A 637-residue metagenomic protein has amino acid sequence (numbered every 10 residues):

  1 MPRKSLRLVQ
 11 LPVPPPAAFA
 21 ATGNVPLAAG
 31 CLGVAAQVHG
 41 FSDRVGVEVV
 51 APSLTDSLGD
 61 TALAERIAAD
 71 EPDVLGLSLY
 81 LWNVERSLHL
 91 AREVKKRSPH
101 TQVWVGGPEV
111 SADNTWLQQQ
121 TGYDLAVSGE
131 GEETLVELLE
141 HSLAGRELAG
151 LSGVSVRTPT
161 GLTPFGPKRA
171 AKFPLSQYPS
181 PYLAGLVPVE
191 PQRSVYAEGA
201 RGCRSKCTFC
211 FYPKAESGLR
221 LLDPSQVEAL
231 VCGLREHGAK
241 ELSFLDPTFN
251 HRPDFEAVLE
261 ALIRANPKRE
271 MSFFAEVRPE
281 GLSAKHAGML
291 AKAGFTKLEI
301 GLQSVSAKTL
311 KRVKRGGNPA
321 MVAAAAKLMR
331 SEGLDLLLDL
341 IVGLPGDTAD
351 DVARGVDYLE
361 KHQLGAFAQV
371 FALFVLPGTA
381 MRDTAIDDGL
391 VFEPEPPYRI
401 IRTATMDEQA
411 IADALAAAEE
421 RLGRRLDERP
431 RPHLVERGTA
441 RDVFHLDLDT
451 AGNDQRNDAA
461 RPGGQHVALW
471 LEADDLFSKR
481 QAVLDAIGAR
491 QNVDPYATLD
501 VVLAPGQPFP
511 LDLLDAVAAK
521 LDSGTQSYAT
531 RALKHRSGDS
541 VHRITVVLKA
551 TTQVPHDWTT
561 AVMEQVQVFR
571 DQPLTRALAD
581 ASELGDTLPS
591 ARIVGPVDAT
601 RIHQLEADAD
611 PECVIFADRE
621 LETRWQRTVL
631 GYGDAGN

Functional and structural regions predicted by a protein language model:
P2-F19, S155-T158, Q363-A366, P377-T498: C-terminal accessory regions of radical SAM enzymes
K4, A35, G46-K168, K534 (+1 more regions): Glycine-rich beta-alpha loop elements in corrinoid/cobalamin-binding modules across cobalamin-dependent enzymes
P15-A29: Glycine- and acidic-residue-enriched helix-capping/strand-helix junction motifs
N24, S176-D335, V342-L344, D387: Radical SAM [4Fe-4S] cluster-binding motif and immediate context
C31-V45: Short helix-loop-beta junction
H39-S42, K95-H100, R146-E147, R264-E270 (+2 more regions): Short helix-capping segments at alpha-helix termini
V74-G76, Q102, E228, R235-L245 (+11 more regions): Conserved C-terminal portion of the radical SAM core fold that forms the substrate/S-adenosylmethionine-binding
R431-E620: Composition-driven low-complexity segments enriched in polar/acidic and proline residues
